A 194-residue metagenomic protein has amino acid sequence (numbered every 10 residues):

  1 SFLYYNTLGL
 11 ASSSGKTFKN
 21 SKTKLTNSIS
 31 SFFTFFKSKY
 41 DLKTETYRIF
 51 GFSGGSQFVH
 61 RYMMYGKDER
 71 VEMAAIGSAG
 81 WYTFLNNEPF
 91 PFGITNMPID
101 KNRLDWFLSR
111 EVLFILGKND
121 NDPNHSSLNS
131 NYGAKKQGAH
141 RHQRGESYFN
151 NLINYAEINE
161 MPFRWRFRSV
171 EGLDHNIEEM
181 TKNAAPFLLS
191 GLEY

Functional and structural regions predicted by a protein language model:
S1-T46: Serine-hydrolase catalytic machinery in alpha/beta-hydrolase-like enzymes
S1-T7, G77-A79, F114-N121, V170-G172: Short loop/turn segments at strand-loop or loop-helix junctions that form parts of catalytic or ligand-binding pockets
F18-I29, F90, H140-G145, I177-M180: Phosphate/oxyanion-binding active-site loops and adjacent basic polyanion-contact surfaces
L42-K43, K67-E69, L104-S109, E160-M161: Extracellular/periplasmic catalytic domains that process cell-envelope and extracellular macromolecules
S56-K67, A184: Short glycine-enriched nucleophile-adjacent loop and the immediately C-terminal alpha-helix near the catalytic center
E72-M73, A79-E157: The feature captures the conserved acid-bearing segment of alpha/beta-hydrolase catalytic domains
E146-Y194: C-terminal catalytic histidine-bearing segment of alpha/beta-hydrolase fold enzymes
